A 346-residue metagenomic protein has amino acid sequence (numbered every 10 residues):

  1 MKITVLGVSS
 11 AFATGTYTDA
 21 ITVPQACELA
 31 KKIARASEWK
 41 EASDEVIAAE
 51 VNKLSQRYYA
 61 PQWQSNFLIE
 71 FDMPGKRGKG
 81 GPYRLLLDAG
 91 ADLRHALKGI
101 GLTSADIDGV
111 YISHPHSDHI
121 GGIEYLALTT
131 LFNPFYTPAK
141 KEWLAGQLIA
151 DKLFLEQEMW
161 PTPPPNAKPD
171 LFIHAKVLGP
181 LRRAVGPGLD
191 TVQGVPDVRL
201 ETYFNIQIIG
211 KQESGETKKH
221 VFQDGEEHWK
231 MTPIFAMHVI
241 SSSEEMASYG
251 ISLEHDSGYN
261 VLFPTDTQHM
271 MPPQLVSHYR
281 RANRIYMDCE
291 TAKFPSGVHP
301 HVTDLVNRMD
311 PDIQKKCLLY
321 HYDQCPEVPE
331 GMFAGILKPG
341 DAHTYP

Functional and structural regions predicted by a protein language model:
M1-L262, I313-K316, Q324-P346: Binuclear metal-dependent hydrolase catalytic cores
N260, T267-P346: Cap/insert and terminal regions of metallo-dependent hydrolase folds
